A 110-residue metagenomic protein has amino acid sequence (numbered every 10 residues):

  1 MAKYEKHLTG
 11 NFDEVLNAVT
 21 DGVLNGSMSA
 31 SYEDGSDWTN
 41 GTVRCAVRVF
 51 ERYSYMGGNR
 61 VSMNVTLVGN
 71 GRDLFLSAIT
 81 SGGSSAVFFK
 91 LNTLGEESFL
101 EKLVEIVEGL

Functional and structural regions predicted by a protein language model:
M1-S27, G35, E108: Terminal, regulation- and interaction-focused segments at domain boundaries
A2, F12, D21-N25, V43-A46 (+3 more regions): N-terminal catalytic or cofactor-binding beta/alpha core of small enzyme domains
K6, V47-R48, L74-L76: A broad, low-specificity signal marking well-ordered, structured residues that form hydrophobic/aromatic
G10, E14, R60, L94 (+1 more regions): Conserved active-site and cofactor/substrate-binding residues in soluble primary-metabolism enzymes
N17-M63, G71: Ser/Thr-rich, low-complexity intrinsically disordered terminal regions
L24-S27, T66-G69, S84-A86, G95-F99: Short, low-complexity, polar/charged sequence segments that are solvent-exposed and flexible
G57-K90: Beta-strand/loop substructures that line and gate deep hydrophobic ligand-binding cavities in soluble
A86-L110: A conserved amphipathic terminal alpha-helix motif
